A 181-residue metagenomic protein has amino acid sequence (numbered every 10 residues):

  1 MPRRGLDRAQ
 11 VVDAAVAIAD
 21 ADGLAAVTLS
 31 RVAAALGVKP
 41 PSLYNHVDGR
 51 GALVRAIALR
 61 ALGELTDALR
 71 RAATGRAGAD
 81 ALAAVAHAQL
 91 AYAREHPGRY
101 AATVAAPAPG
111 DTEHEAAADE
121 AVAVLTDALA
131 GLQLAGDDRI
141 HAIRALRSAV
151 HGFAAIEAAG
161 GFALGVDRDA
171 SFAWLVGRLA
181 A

Functional and structural regions predicted by a protein language model:
M1-L6: N-terminal intrinsically disordered/low-complexity leader segments
R8-V16, D20, A25-A26, G37 (+4 more regions): An amphipathic alpha-helix adjacent to DNA-recognition modules
S30-A34, L43: Append "Primarily bacterial transcriptional regulators
K39-P41: Key DNA-contact positions within bacterial/archaeal DNA-binding proteins
A56, R70-R99, G110, D119 (+2 more regions): Hydrophobic alpha-helical connector segments
L90-D111, V124, A155-A163: Amphipathic alpha-helical segments used for helix-helix packing
V104, P109-A145, V166-A180: Amphipathic alpha-helical packing segments from all-alpha helical-bundle domains
S148-G165, L179-A181: Amphipathic C-terminal alpha-helical segment
